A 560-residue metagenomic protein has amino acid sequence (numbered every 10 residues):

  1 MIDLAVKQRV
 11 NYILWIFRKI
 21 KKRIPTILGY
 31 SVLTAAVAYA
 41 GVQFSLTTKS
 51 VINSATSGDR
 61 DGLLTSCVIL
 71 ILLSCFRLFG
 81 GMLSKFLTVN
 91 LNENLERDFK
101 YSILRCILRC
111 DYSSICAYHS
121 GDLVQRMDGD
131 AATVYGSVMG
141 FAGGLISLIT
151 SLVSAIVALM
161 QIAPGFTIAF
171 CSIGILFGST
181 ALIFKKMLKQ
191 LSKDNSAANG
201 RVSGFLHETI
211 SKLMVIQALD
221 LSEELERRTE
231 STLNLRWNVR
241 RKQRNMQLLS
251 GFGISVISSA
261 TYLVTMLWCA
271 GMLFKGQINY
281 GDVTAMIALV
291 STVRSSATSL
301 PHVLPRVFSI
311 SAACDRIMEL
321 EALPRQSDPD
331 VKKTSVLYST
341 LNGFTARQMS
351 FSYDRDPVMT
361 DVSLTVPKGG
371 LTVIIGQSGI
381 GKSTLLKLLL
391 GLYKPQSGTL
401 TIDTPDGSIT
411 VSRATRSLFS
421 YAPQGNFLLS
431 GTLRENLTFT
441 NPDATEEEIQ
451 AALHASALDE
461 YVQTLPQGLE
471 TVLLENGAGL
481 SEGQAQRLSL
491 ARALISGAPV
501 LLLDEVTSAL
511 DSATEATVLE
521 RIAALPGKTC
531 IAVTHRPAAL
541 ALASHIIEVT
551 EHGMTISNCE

Functional and structural regions predicted by a protein language model:
M1-G41, T56-I69, S84-T88, N92 (+11 more regions): Membrane-integrated ABC transporters
I2-A5, R9, A40-K49, N53 (+12 more regions): Juxtamembrane helix-loop junctions of ABC transporter transmembrane domains
R18-K22, Y112-S113, G129-V138, A142 (+8 more regions): An intracellular "coupling" helix at the cytosolic face of ABC transporter transmembrane type-1 domains
K22, T26-Q43, I69-R77, G140-D194 (+2 more regions): Transmembrane helices of ABC transporter permease
I69-G81, G174-G178, Q247-W268, Y280-H302 (+1 more regions): Hydrophobic alpha-helical segments in the permease module
A198, L221, N245, T292-E321: Cytosolic ends of transmembrane helices, especially the final helix of ABC transmembrane type-1 domains
T384, S420, G425, N436 (+2 more regions): ABC-family ATPase nucleotide-binding domain "signature/switch" substructure
L390: Helix-to-loop junction immediately C-terminal to a conserved catalytic motif
